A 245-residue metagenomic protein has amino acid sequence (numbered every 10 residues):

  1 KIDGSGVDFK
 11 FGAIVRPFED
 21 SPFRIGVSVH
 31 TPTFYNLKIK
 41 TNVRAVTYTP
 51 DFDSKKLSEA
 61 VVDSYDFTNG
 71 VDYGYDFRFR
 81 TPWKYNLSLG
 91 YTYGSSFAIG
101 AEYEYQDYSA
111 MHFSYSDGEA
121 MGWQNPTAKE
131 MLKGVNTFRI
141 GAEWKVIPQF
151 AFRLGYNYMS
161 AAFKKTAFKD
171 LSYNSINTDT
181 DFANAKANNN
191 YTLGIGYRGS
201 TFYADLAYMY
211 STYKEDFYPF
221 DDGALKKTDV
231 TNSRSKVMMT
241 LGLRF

Functional and structural regions predicted by a protein language model:
K1-F245: Outer-membrane beta-barrel porins/channels
